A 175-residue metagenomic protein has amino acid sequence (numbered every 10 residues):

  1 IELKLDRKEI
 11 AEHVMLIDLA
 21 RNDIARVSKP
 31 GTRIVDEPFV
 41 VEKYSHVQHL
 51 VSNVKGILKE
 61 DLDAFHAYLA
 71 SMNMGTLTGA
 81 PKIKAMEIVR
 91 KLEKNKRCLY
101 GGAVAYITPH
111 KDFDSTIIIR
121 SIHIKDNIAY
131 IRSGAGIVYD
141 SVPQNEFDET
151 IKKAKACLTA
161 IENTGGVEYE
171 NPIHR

Functional and structural regions predicted by a protein language model:
I1-R175: Extended alpha-helical targeting/anchoring segments, especially N-terminal organellar/secretory targeting helices
